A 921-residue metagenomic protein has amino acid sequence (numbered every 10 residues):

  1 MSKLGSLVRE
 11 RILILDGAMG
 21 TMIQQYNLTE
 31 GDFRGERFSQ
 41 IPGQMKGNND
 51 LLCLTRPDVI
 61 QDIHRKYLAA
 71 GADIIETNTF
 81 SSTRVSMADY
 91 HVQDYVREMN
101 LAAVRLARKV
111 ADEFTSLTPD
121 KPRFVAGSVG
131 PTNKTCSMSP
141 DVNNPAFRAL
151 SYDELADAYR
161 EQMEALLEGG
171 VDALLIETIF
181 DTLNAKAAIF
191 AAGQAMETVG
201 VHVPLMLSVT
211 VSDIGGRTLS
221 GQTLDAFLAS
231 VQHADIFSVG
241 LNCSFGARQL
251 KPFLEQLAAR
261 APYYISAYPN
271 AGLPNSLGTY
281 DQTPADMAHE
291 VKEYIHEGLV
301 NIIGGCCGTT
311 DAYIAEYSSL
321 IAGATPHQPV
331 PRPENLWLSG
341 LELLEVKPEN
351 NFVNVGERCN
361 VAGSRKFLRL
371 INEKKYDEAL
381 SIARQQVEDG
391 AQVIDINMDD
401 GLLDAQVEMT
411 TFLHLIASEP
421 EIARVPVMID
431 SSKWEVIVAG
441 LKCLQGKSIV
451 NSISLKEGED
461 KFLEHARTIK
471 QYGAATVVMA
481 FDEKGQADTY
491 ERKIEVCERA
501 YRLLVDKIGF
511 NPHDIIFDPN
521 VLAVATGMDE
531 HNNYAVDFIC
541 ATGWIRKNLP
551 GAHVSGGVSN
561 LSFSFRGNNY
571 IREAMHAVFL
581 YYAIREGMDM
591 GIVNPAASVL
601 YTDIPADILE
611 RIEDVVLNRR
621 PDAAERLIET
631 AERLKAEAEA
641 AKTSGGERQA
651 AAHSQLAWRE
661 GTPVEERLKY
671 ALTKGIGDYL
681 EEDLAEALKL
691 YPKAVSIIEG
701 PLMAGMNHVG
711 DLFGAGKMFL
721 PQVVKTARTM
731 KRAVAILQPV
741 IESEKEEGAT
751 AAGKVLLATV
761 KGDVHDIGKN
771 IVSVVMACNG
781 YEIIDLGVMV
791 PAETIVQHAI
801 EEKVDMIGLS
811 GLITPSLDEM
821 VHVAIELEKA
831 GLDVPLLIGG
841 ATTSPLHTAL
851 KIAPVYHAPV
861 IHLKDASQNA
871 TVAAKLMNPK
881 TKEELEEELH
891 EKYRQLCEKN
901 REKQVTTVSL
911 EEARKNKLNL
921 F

Functional and structural regions predicted by a protein language model:
M1-F921: Domain-level signal for soluble alpha/beta catalytic cores
